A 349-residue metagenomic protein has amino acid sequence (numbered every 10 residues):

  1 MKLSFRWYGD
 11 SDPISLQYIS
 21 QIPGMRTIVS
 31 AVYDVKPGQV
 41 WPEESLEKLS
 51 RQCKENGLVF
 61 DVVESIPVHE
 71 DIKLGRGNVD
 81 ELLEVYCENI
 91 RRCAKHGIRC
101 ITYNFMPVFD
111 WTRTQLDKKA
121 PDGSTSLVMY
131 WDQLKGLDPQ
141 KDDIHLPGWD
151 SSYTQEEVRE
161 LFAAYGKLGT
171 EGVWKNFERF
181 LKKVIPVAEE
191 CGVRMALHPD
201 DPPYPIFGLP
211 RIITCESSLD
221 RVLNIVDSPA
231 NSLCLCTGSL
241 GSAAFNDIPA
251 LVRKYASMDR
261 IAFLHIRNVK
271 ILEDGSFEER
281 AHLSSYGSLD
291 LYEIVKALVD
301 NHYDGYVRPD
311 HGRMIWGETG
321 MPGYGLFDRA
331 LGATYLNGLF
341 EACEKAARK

Functional and structural regions predicted by a protein language model:
M1-S4, G9-Y18, R51-K54, D71-G75 (+7 more regions): Histidine-acidic metal/acid-base catalytic patches
P13-L16, I22-V35: N-terminal ordered "arm"
Q21, L58-K73: A short glycine/small-residue-enriched secondary-structure motif
I22, V40-D61: Glycine-rich, positively charged N-terminal anion/phosphate-binding segment
A31-E47, F207: Glycine-rich, proline-tolerant flexible connector loops at the mouths of alpha/beta enzymes
E88, A120-I144, C215-S228, R329-A333: Acidic, His- and aromatic-enriched active-site or binding-groove loops in soluble protein domains that engage sugars
R92-H96, C100-E178: Active-site-proximal, glycine-rich beta->alpha crossover segments in alpha/beta enzymes that shape flexible
